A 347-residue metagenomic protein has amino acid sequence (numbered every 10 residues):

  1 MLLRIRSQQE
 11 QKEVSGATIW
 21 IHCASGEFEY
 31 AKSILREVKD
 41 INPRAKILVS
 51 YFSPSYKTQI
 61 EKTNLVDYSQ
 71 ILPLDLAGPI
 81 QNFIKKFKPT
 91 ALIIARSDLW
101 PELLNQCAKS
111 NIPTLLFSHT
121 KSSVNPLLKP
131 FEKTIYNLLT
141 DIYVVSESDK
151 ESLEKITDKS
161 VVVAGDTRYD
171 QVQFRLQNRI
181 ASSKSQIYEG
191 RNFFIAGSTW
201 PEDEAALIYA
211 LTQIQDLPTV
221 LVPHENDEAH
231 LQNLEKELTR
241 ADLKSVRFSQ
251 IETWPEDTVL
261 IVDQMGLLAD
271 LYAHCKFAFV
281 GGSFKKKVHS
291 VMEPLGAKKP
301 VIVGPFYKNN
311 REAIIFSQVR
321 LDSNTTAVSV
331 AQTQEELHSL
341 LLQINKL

Functional and structural regions predicted by a protein language model:
M1-L347: Nucleotide-activated sugar donor-binding and catalytic core shared by glycosyltransferases and related lipid-linked
